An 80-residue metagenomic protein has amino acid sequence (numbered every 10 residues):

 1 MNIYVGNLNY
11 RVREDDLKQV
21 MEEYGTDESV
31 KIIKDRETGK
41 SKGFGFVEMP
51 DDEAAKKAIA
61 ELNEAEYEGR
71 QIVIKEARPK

Functional and structural regions predicted by a protein language model:
M1-E76: Canonical RRM/RBD RNA-binding surface and closely related RRM-like beta-sheet modules in eukaryotic RNA-binding proteins
R78-K80: Conserved nucleotide-binding/hydrolysis micro-motifs of P-loop NTPases
